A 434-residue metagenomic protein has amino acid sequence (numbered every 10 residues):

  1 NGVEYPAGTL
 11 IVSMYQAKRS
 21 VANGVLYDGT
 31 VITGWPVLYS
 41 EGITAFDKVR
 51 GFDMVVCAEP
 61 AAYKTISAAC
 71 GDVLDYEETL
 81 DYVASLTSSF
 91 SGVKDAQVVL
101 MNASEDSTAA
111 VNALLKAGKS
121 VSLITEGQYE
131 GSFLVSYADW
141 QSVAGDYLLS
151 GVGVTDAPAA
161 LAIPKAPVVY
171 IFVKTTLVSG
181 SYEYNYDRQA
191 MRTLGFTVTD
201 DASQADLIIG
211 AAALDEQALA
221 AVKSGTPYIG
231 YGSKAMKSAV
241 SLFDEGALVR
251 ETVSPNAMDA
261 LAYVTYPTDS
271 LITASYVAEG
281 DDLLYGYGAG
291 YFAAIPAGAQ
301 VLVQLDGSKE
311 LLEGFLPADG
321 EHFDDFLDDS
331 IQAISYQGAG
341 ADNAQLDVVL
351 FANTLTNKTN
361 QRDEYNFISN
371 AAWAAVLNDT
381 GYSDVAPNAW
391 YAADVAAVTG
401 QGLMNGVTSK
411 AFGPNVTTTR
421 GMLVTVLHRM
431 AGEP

Functional and structural regions predicted by a protein language model:
N1-N378: Intrinsic-disorder/low-complexity accessory segments
Q97-M101, D379-A389, G406-P414: Short, recurring structural edge motifs at helix starts
S104-E105, S181-N185, R362, V385-A392 (+1 more regions): Soluble non-cytosolic domains of exported or imported proteins
A110, L261, F323-D325, D379-T380 (+4 more regions): Generic structural signal for short, flexible, solvent-exposed coil/loop and linker residues
L377-T380, T419: Extracellular, surface-exposed passenger/stalk and repeat segments of large secreted bacterial proteins
W390-L403, T408-P434: Short, solvent-exposed alpha-helical surface patches in non-cytosolic proteins
